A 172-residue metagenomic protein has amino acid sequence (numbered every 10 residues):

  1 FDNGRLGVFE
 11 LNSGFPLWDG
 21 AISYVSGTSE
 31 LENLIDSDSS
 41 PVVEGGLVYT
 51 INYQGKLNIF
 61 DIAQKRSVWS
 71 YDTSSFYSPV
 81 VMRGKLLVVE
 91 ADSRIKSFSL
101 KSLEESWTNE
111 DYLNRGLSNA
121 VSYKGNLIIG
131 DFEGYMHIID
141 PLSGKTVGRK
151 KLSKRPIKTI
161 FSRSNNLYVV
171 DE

Functional and structural regions predicted by a protein language model:
F1, F15-G45, Y53, R66-R83 (+2 more regions): Extracytoplasmic beta-rich repeat domains
F1-D2, G45, N52-Y53, E90-A91 (+2 more regions): Structural signature of WD-repeat beta-propellers
F1-E10, G14, D61, T146 (+2 more regions): Short intrinsically disordered, low-complexity coil segments enriched in acidic
E10-G14, D61-K65, S99-L103, D140-G144: Short loop/turn segments that connect beta-strands within beta-propeller blades
T50-Q54, N58-F60: Structural recognition of beta-strand segments within beta-rich domains
E90, D111, D131-G134, I138-E172: Hydrophilic extracytoplasmic domains
